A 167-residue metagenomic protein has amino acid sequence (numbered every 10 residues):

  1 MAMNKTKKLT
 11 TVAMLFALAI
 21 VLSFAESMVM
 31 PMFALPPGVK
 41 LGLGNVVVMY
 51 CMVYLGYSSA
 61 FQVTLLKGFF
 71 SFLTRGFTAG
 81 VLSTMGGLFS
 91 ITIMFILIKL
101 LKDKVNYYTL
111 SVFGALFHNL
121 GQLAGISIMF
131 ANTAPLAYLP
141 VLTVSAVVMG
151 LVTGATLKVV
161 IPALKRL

Functional and structural regions predicted by a protein language model:
A2-Y50: Hydrophobic transmembrane alpha-helices
N4-L15, L41, N45, A60 (+5 more regions): Residue-level signature of transmembrane alpha-helical entry/exit and packing/kink sites in multi-pass membrane
M14-F16, V21, V63, T84-F117: Short helix-perturbing small/polar motifs within transmembrane alpha-helices
A19-S23, S71, S90, M94 (+5 more regions): Alpha-helical transmembrane segments of multipass membrane proteins
S23-G42, L66-M94, Y107, M129 (+1 more regions): Interfacial aromatic-anchored transmembrane helix boundaries in multi-pass membrane proteins
P37, F77-T84, L100-L167: Membrane-embedded alpha-helical hairpins and interfacial helices in multi-pass inner-membrane proteins
L43-Y57, I93-I98: Generic transmembrane alpha-helix motif of multi-pass integral membrane proteins
C51, T74, G125: Active-site-flanking alpha-helical
